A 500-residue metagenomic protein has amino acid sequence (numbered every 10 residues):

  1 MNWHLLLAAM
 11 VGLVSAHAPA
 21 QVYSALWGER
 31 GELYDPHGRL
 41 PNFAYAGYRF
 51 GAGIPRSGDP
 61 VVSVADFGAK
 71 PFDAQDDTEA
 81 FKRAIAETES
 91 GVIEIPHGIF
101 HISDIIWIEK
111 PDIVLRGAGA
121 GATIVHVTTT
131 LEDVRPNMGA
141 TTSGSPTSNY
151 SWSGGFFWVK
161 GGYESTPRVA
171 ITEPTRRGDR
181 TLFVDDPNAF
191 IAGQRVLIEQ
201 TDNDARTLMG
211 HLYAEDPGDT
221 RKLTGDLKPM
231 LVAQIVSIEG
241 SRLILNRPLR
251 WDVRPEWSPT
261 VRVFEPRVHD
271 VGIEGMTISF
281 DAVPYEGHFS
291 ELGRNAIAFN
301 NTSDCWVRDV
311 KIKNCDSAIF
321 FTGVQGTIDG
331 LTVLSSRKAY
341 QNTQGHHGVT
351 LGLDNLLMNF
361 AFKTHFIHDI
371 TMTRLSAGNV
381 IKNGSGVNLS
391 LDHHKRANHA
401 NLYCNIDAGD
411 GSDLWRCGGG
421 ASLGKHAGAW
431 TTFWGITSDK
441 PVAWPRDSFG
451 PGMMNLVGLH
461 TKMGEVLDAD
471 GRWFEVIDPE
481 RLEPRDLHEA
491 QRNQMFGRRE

Functional and structural regions predicted by a protein language model:
M1-L6: Bacterial N-terminal signal peptides that target proteins for export
L7-G12, A16-E286, N455-E500: Extracellular "leader-to-stem" segments immediately downstream of a signal peptide or signal-anchor in secreted/lumenal
L33-G38, H346-V349, M372-I381: Short N-terminal helix-initiation segments at or just after the protein's N-terminus
A65, D112, G121, H269-F280 (+6 more regions): Right-handed parallel beta-helix
E94, H101, W107, V114-R116 (+15 more regions): Extracellular beta-strand solenoid repeats
I105-E109, A122-N137, S148-G162, F183 (+9 more regions): Glycine-rich beta-solenoid repeat tracts in large extracellular/virion proteins
S165, Q194, D202-V232, V236-S237 (+2 more regions): Right-handed parallel beta-helix
G384, C404-E500: Catalytic domains of carbohydrate-active enzymes that cleave complex glycans
